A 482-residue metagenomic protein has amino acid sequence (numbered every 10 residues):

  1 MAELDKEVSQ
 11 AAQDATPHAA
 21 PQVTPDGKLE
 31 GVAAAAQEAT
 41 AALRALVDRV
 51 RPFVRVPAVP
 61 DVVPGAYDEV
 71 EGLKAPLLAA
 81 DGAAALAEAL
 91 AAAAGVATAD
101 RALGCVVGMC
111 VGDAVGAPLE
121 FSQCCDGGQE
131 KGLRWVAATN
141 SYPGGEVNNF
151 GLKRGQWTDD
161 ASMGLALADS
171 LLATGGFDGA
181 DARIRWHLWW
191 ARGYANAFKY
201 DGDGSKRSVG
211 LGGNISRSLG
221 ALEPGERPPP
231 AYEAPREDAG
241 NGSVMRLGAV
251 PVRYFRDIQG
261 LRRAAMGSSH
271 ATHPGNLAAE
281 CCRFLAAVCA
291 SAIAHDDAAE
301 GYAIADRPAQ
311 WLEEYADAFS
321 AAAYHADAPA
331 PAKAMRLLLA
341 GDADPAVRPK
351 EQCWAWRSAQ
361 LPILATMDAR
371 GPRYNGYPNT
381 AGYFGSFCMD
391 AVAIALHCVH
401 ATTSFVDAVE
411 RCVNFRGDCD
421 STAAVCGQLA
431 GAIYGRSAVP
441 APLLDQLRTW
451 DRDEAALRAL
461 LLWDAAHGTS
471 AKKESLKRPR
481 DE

Functional and structural regions predicted by a protein language model:
A2-V8, A12-P21, P25-E482: Structured, active/binding-site neighborhoods that engage oxygen-rich ligands
